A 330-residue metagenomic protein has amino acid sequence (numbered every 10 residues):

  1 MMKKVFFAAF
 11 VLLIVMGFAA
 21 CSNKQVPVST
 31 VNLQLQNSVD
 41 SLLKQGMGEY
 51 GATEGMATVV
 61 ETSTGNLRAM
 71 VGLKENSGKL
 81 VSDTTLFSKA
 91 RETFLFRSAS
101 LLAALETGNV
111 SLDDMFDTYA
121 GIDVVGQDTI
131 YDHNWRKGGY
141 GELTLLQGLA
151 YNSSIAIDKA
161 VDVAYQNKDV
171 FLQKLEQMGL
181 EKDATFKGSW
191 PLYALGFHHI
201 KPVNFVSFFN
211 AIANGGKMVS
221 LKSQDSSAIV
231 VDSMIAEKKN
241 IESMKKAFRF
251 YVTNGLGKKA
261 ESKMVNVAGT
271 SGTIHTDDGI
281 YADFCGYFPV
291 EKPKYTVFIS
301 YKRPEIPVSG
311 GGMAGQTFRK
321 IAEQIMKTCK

Functional and structural regions predicted by a protein language model:
V5-M16: Sec-dependent N-terminal signal peptides
F18-C21: N-terminal Sec signal peptide cleavage junction
T30-F96, L105-N109, G126-T129, F186 (+1 more regions): Short pre-catalytic segments that frame enzyme active sites
S38-V39, G65, S88-T118, G148 (+4 more regions): Active-site SXXK
S63, V110-F171, V230-S243: Conserved catalytic neighborhood of penicillin-recognizing serine enzymes
V71, T85-L95, L180-S233: Active-site-proximal helix/loop microenvironment of the serine DD-peptidase/beta-lactamase transpeptidase fold
Q127-Y140, A164-N204: Mid-domain, small-residue-enriched loop/turn segments at the edges of structured enzyme/sensor domains
S220-L221, D225-K330: Conserved SxxK-family serine transpeptidase/carboxypeptidase catalytic domain of penicillin-binding proteins
